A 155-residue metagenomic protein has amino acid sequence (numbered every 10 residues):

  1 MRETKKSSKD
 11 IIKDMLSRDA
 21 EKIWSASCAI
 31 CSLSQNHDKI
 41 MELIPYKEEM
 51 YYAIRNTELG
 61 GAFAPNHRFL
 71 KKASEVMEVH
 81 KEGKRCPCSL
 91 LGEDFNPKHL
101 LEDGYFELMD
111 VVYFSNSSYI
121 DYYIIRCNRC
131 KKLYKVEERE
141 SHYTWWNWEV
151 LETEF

Functional and structural regions predicted by a protein language model:
M1-R2, W24-Q35, E58-A64, K71-V76: Structural detector for internal amphipathic alpha-helices that build alpha-solenoid repeat scaffolds
R2-D14, Q35-Y52: Amphipathic alpha-helical scaffolding segments comprising HEAT/armadillo-like alpha-solenoid repeats
A20-E21: Alpha-helix N-cap/helix-start positions at coil->helix boundaries
I40-H67, K71-K72, K84: Short, charged early-sequence alpha-helical segments and their helix-coil boundaries
G83-I120, V136-E140, W145-W146, L151-E154: Short recognition patches in nucleic-acid-associated and regulatory proteins
S89-L91, C127-C130: Short Cys/His-rich metal-coordination motifs, predominantly Zn2+-binding knuckles/fingers
D121-I125: Short beta-strand micro-motifs in enzyme catalytic cores
